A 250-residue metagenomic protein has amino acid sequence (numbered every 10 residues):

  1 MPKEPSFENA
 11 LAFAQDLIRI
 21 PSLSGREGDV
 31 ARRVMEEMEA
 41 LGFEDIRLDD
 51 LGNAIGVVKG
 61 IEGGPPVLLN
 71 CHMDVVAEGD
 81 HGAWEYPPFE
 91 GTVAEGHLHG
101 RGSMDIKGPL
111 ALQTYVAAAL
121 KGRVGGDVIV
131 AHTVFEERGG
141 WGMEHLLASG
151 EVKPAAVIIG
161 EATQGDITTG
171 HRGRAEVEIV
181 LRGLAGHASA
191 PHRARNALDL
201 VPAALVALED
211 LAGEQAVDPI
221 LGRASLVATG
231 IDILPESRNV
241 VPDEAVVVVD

Functional and structural regions predicted by a protein language model:
M1-E78, E244-V248: N-terminal helical capping/dimerization or prosegment-like subdomains of hydrolases acting on amide or phosphate bonds
D16, Y115-G122, A203-D210: Short glycine/serine- and small hydrophobic-enriched flexible loop segments
P21, M38, G56, L69-H72 (+7 more regions): Buried hydrophobic positions in well-ordered alpha/beta secondary-structure cores of metabolic enzymes
I46, G56, G91-V93, A228-I231: A structural signal for short hydrophobic beta-strand segments in well-ordered beta-sheet cores
L51, C71-M73, E95, T133-V134 (+3 more regions): Fold-independent oxyanion-binding glycine-rich loops and adjacent beta-strand/coil segments at enzyme active sites
P65-H132: Active-site metal-coordination/substrate-binding segment of hydrolases, especially metallo-dependent peptidases
I106-E176: Acidic/histidine-rich catalytic neighborhood of metal-dependent amide-processing enzymes
E144, A148-D250: Midchain, well-structured core segments that form catalytic/ion-binding scaffolds
